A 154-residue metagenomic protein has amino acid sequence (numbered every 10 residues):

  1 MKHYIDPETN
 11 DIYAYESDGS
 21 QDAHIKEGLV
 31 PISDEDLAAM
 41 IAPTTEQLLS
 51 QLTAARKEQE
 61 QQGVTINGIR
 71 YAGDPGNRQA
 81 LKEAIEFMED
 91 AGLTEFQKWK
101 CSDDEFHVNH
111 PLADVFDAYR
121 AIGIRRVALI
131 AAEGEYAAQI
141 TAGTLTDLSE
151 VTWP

Functional and structural regions predicted by a protein language model:
M1-P154: A preference for well-ordered globular domain cores that mediate specific macromolecular interactions or catalysis
